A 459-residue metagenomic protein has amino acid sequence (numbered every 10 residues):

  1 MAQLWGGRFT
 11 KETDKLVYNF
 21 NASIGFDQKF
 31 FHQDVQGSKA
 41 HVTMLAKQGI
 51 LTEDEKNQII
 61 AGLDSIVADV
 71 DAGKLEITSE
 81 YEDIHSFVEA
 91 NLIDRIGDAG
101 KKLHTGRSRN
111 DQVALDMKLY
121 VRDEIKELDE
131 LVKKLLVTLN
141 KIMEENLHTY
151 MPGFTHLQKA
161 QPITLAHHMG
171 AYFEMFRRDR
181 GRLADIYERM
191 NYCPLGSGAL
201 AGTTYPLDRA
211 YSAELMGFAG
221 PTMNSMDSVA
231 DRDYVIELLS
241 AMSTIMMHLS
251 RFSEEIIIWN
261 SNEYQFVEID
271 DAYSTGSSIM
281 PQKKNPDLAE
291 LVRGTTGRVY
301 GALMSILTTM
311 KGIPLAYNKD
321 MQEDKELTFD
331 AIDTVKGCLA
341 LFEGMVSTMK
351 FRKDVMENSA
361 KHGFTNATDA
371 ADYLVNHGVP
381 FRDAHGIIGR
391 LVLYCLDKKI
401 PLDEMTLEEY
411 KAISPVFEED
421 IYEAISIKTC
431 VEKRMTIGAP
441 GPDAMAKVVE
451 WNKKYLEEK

Functional and structural regions predicted by a protein language model:
M1-G202, L207-E214, G220, T275-G276 (+6 more regions): A helix-coil-helix interface module used to build multimeric assemblies and to scaffold catalytic/cofactor sites
A2-G37, D98-A99, M280-K459: Glycine-rich cofactor/substrate-binding loops
S38, H85, E89, V235-L238 (+2 more regions): Short runs of predominantly hydrophobic/aromatic residues within well-ordered alpha helices that form helix-helix
V42, L63, L139, M242 (+2 more regions): Short alpha-helical scaffolding segments that buttress acidic/His motifs in well-ordered protein cores
T43-L51, Y120, T164-H167, I236-T244 (+1 more regions): Short, well-ordered beta-strand elements within core beta-sheets of diverse protein domains
A46, V70, M143, F252 (+4 more regions): Hydrophobic residues in alpha-helical segments
I50-L51, L75, Y264-Q265, P380 (+1 more regions): Conserved hydrophobic residue
R122, D129, E144, P152 (+4 more regions): Charged, flexible cofactor/metal-binding loops and thiol motifs
